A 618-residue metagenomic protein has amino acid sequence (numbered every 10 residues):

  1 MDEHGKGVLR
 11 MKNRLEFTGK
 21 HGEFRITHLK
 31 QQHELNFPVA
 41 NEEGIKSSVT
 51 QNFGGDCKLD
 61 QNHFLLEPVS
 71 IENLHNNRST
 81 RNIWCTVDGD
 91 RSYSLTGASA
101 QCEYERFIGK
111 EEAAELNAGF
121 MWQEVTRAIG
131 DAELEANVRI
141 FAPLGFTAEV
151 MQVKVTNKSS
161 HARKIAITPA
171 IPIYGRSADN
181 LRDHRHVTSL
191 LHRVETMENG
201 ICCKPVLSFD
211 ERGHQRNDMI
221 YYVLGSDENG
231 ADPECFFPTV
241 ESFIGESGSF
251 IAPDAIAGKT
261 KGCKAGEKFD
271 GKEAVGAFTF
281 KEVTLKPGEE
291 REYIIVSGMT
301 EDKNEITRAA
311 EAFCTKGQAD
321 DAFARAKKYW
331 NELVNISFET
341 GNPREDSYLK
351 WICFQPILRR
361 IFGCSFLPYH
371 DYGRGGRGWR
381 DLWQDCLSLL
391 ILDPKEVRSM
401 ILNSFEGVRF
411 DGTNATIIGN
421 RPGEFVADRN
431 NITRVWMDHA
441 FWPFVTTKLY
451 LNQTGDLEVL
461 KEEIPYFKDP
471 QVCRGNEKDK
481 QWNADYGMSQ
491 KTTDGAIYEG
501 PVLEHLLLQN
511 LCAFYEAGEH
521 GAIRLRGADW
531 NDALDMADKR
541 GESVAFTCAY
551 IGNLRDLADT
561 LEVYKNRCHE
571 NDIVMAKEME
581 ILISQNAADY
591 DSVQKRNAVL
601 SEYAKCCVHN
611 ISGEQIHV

Functional and structural regions predicted by a protein language model:
M1-W383, P394-G407, R434-W442, T446-T454 (+3 more regions): Anionic coordination/interaction segments
I83-V87, G288, L382, L389-V397 (+2 more regions): Aromatic-rich carbohydrate-recognition surfaces in CAZymes
T156-A162, K303-T307, Q453-E462, Q490-K491 (+1 more regions): Inter-helical turn/loop segments and adjacent helix faces that build the functional surface of alpha-helical bundle
H186-S189, D535-E542, S584-A588, S592: Non-transmembrane, amphipathic alpha-helical segments
R359-L367, T416-R434, L525-G541: Acidic/His metal-coordination segments adjacent to aromatic residues that form catalytic metal sites in metalloenzymes
F467, G527-D532, N571-M579: A glycine-rich phosphate-binding loop feature that marks nucleotide/adenosyl-phosphate handling sites
G521, D529-L557: Mobile "lid/hinge" segments at catalytic clefts and subdomain interfaces of large enzymes
G552-V618: N-terminal leader/propeptide and maturation segments of large enzyme subunits in energy/redox metabolism and hydrolases
